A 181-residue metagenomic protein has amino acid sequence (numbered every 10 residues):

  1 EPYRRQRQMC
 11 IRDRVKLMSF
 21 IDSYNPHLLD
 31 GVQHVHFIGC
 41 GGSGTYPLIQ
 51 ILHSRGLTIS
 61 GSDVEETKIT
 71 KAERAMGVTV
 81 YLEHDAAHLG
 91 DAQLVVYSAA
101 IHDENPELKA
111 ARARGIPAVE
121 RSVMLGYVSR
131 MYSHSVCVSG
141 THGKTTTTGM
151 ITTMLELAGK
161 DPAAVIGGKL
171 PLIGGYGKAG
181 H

Functional and structural regions predicted by a protein language model:
E1-D13: Single conserved hydrophobic/aromatic residue that forms the stacking wall/gate of nucleotide- or nucleobase-binding
R4-Q6, H34-H36, H84, H142-G143: Histidine-centered active-site/metal-ligand motif
Q6, V32, S133-S135: Short coil/loop residues immediately preceding or within conserved phosphate-binding loops of NTP-utilizing enzyme
I11, F37, V138-G140: Hydrophobic Val/Ile/Leu positions in short beta-strands of Rossmann-like dinucleotide-binding domains
V15-M124: N-terminal leader/targeting and accessory segments in enzymes
I51-S54, K71-R74, H88, A99 (+1 more regions): Phosphate-binding loop of NTP-binding sites
